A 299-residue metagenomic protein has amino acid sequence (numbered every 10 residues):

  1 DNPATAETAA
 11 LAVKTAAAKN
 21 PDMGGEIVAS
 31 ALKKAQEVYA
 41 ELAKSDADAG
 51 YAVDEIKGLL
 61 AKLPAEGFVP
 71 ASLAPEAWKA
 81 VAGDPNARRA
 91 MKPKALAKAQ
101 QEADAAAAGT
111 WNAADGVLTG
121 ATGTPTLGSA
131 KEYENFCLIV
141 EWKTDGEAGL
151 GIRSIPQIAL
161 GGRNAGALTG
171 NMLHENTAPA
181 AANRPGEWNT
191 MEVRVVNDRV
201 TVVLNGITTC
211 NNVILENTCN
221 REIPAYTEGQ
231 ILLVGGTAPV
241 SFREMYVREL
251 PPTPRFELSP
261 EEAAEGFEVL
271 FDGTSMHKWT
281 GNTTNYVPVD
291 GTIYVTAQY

Functional and structural regions predicted by a protein language model:
D1, P21-Y39, G67-V69: Amphipathic alpha-helical scaffolding segments comprising HEAT/armadillo-like alpha-solenoid repeats
P3-A6, G25, G273: Inter-repeat boundary and helix-capping residues of tandem alpha-helical solenoids
A6, A10, A49-V53: Residue-level detector of extended alpha-helical repeat arrays and alpha-solenoid scaffolds
V13-G24, K57-P64: Alpha-solenoid repeat junctions
A43-D48: Acidic, Ser/Thr- and Gly/Pro-rich intrinsically disordered linkers and low-complexity segments that flank or connect
A65-Y299: Carbohydrate-interacting regions of secretory-pathway proteins
